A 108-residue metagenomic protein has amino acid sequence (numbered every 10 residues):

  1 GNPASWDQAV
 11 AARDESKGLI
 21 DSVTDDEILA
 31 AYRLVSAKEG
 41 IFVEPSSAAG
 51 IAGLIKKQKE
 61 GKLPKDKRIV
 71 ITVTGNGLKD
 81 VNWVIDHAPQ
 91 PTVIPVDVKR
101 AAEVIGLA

Functional and structural regions predicted by a protein language model:
G1-F42, D86-A108: Active-site/ligand-binding loops adjacent to catalytic centers
V23-E27, P45-S46, P64-K67: Flexible, glycine/charged-enriched surface loops at secondary-structure junctions
A30, A49-A52: Amphipathic alpha-helical interaction segments
A52-A108: Phosphate-binding loop/pocket of nucleotide- and phosphate-handling active sites
